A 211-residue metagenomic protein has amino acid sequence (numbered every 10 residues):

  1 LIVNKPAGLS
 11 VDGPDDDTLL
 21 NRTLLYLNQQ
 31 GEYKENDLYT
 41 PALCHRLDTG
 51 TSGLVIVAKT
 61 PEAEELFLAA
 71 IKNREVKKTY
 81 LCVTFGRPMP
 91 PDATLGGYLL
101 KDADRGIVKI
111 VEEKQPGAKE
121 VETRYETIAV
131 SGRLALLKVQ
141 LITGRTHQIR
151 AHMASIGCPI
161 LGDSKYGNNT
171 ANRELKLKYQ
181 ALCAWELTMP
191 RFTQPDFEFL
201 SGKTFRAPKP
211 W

Functional and structural regions predicted by a protein language model:
L1-A103, K119, V130-G132, P208: RNA pseudouridine synthases
I2-V3, T84, V139, I149-A151: Hydrophobic aliphatic residue packing
L25-E32, D104, N169, T188-Q194: Short regulatory "switch" loops immediately downstream of catalytic or recognition motifs within protein catalytic
H45, I71, K114, I128 (+1 more regions): Residues embedded in well-ordered secondary-structure elements
R105-I107, G157: Low-complexity, intrinsically disordered short peptide segments enriched in small/polar/basic residues
K109-V111: Nucleotide/pyrophosphate-binding catalytic subdomain
Q115-E122, G132-L136, I142, T146-W211: Pseudouridine synthases involved in rRNA/tRNA modification
Y125: Long C-terminal interaction/binding lobes of large macromolecular proteins
